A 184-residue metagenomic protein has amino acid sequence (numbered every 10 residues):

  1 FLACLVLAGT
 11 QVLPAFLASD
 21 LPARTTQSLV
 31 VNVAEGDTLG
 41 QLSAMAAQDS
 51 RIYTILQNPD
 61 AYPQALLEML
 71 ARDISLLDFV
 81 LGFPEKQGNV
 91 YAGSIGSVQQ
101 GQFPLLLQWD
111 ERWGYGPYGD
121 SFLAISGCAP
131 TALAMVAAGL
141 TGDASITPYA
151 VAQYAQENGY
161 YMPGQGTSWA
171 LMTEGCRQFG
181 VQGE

Functional and structural regions predicted by a protein language model:
F1-L2: N-terminal Sec-pathway targeting helices
A8-A155, Y160: Active-site-adjacent structural segments surrounding the nucleophilic cysteine of cysteine proteases and isopeptidases
M162-E184: Predominantly the structural core of cysteine protease catalytic domains
